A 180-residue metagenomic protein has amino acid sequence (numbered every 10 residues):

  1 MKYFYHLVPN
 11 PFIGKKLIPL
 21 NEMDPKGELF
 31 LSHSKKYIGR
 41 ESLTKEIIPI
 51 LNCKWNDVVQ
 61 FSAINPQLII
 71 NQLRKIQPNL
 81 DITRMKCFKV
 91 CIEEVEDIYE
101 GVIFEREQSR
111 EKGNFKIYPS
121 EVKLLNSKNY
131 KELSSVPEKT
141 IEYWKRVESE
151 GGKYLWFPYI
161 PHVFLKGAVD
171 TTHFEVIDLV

Functional and structural regions predicted by a protein language model:
M1-Q60, P66-V180: Active-site-proximal loop/hinge segments that shape catalytic or ion-binding/gating pockets
